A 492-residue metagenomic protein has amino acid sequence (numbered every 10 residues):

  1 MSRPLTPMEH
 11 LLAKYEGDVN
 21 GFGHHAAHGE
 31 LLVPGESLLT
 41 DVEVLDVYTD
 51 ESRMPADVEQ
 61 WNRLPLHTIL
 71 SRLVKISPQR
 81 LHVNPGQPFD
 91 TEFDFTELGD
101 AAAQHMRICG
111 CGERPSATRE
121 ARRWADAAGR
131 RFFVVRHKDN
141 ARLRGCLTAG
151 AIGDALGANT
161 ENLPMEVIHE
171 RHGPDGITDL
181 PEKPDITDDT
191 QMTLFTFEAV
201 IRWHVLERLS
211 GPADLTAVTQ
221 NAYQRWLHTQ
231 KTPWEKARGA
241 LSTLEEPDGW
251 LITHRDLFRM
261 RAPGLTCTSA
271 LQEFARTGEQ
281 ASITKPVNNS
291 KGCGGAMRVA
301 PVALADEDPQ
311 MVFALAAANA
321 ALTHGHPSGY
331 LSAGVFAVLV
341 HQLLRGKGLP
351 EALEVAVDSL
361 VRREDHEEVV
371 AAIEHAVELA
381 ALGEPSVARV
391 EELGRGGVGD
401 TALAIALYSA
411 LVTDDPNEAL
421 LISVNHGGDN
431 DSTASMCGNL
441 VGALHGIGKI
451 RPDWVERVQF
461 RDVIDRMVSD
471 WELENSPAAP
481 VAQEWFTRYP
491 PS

Functional and structural regions predicted by a protein language model:
M1-A121: An interfacial alpha-helical scaffold signature
S116-S492: Structured, active/binding-site neighborhoods that engage oxygen-rich ligands
